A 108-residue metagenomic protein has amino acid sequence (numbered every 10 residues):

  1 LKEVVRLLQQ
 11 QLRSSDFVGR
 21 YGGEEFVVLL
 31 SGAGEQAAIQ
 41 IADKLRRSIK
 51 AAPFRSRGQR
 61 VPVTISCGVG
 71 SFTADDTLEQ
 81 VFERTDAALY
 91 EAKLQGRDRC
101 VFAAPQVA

Functional and structural regions predicted by a protein language model:
L1-F17, E25, K44, I49: Active-site-proximal alpha-helical element of nucleotidyl cyclase-like catalytic domains and analogous helices
E3, V27-R47, A74, Q80-V81: Short helix/loop segment flanking the catalytic signature motif in cyclic-nucleotide metabolism enzymes
F17-R20, V61: A short pre-motif secondary-structure segment
G22-G23, R57-G58, G96-R97: A short glycine-centered flexible hinge/capping loop motif at secondary-structure junctions
I39, D43, F72-A108: Catalytic-core segments of nucleotide cyclases and related cyclic-nucleotide turnover enzymes
V63-I65: PAS and PAS-like sensory/regulatory domains
